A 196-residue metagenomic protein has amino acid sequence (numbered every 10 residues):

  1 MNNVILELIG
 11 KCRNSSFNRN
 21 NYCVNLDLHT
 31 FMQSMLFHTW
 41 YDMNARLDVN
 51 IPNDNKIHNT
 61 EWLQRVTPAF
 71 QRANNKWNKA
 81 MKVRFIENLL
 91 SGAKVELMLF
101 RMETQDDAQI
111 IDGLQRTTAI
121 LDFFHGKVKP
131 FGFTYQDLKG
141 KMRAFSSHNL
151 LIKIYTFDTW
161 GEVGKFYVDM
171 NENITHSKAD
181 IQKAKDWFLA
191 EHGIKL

Functional and structural regions predicted by a protein language model:
M1-A108, H125, L150-L151, I194: N-terminal leader or domain-start segments enriched in small/polar residues
Q71-N74, N78-L196: Basic- and aromatic-enriched surface patches that contact anionic nucleotides/nucleic acids
